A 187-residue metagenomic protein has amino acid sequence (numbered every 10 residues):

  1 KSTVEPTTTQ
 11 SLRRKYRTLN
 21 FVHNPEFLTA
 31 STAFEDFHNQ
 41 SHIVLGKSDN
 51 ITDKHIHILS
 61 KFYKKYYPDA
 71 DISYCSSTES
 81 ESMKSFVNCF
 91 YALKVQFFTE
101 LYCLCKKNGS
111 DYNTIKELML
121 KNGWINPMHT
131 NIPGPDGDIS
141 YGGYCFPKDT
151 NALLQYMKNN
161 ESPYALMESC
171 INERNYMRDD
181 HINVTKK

Functional and structural regions predicted by a protein language model:
K1-T7: ADP-ribose/adenylate-binding Rossmann-like module
S2, Y91, G143: Short gly/ser-rich anion-binding loops that grip negatively charged ligand groups
T7, K54, K148: Residues that form or flank phosphate/diphosphate-binding pockets in enzymes that use nucleotide phosphates
S11-N24, L28-M128, Y156-N160: Internal alpha-helical scaffold of NAD(P)-dependent oxidoreductase catalytic cores
H57, K61, K106-K187: NAD(P)-dependent Rossmann-like dehydrogenase/reductase catalytic/cofactor-binding core
